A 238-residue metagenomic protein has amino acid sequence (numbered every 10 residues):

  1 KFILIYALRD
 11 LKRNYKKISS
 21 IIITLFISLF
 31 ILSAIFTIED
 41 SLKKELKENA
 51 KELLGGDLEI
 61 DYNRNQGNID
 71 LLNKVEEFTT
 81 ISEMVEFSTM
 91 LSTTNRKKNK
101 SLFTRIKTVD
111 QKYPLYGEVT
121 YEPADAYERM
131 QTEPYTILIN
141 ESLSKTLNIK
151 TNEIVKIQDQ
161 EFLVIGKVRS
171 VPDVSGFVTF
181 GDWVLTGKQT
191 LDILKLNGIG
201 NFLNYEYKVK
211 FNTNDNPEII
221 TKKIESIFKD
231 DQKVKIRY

Functional and structural regions predicted by a protein language model:
K1-L8, K12-Y238: Membrane transport/envelope proteins' first extracytoplasmic loop
